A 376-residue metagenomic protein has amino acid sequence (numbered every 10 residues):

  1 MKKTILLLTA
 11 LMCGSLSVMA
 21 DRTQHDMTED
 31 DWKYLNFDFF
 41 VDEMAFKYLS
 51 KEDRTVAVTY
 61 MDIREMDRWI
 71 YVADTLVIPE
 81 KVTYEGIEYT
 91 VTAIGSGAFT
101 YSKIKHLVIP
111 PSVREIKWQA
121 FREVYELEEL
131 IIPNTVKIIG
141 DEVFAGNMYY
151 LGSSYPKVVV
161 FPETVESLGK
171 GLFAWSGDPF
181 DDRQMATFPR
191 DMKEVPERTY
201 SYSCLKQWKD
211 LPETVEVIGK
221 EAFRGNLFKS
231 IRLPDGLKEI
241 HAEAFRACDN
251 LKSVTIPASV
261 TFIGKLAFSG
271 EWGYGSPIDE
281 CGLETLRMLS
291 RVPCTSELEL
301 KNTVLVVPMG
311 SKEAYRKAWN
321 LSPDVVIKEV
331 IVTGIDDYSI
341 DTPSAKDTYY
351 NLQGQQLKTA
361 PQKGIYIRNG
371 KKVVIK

Functional and structural regions predicted by a protein language model:
M1-K3, I365-K376: C-terminal tail/sorting-segment detector
M1-R22: Bacterial Sec-dependent N-terminal signal peptides
D21-R68: Short beta-strand/loop segment at the start of cytosolic alpha/beta domains
K51-D53, I70-A93, S102-E115, Y125-I138 (+8 more regions): Structural signature of tandem-repeat unit edges
I78, Y315, G334-D337, G354-Q355 (+1 more regions): Terminal processing/anchoring signals of secreted or surface-associated proteins and related intramolecular
G95-G97, W118-A120, G140-V143, G169-L172 (+4 more regions): Consensus positions within tandem repeat domains that build extended binding/scaffold surfaces
G236, Q362-I365: A glycine-anchored, Pro-Gly-centered beta-turn/N-cap motif
V330-Q353: Residue-level detector of functionally pivotal "anchor" positions at catalytic/ligand-binding pockets or at interdomain
